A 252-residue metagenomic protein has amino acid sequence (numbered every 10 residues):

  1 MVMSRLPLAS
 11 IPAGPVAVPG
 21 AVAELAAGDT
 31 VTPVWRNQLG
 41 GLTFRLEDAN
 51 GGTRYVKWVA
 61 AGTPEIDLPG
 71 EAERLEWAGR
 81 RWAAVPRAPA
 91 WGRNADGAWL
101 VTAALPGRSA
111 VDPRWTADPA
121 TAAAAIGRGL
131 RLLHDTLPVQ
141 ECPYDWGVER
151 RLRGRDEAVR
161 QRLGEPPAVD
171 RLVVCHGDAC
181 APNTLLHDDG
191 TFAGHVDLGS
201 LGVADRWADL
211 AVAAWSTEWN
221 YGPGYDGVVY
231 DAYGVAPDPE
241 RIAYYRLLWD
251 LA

Functional and structural regions predicted by a protein language model:
M1-T32: Juxta-kinase regulatory segment immediately upstream of eukaryotic protein kinase catalytic domains
G14-E24, P106, P113-G177, H187 (+2 more regions): An alpha-helical support segment within catalytic cores of ATP-dependent transferases
R36-D48, R54-V56, C142, V159-L210: Active-site acidic catalytic loop and adjacent metal/ATP-binding pocket of ATP-dependent phosphoryl transfer enzymes
R36-G41, T53-L100, V111-L133: A conserved alpha-helical element in kinase catalytic cores
L42, E240-L251: Membrane-proximal envelope and lipid/glycan-remodeling enzymes
T63-I66, R171-V174, H187-Y244: Active-site Asp-x-Gly
A103: A glycine-rich, hydrophobic loop/mini-helix early in the fold
